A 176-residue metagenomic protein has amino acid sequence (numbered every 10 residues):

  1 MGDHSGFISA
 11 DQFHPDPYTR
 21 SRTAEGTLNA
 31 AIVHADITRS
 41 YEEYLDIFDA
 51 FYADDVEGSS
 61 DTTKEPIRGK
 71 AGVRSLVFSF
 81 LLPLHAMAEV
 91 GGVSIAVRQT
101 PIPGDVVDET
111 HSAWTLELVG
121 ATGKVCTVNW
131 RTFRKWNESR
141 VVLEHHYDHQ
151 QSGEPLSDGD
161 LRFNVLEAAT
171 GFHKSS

Functional and structural regions predicted by a protein language model:
M1-A50, D54, F172-S176: Short, low-complexity N-terminal intrinsically disordered segments enriched in polar/charged residues
G2-T19, L81-S176: A beta-strand edge to alpha-helix "cap/lid" segment located at domain peripheries
A24-T27, A31-I32, D36, R74-F78 (+2 more regions): A generic structural signal for ordered secondary structure
H34-A35, S60, A121: A general structural-boundary detector
E43-T110: A solvent-exposed, acidic/Ser-Thr-rich amphipathic alpha-helical stretch
